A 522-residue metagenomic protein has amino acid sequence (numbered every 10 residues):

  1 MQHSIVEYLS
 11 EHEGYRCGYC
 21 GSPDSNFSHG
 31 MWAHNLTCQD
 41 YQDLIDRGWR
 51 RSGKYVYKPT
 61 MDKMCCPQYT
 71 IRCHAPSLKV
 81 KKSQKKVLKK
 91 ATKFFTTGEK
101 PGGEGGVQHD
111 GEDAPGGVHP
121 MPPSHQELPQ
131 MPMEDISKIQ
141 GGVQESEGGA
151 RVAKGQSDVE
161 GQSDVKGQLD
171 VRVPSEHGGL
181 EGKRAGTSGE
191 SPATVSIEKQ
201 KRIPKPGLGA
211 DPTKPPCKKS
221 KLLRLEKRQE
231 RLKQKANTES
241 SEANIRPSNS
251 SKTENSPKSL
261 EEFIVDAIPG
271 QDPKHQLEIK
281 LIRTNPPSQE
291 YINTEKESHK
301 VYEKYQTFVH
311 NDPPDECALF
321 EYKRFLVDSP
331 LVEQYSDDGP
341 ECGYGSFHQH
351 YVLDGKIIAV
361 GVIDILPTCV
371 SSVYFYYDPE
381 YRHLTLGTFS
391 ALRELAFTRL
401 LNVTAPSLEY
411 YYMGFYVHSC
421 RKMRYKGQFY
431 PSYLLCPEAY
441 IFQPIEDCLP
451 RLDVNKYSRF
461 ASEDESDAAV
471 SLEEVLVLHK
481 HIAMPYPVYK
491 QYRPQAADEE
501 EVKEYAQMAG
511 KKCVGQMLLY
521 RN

Functional and structural regions predicted by a protein language model:
M1-Y19: Intrinsically disordered, low-structural-confidence terminal and linker regions
S4, S52-C66, I71-L78, Q84-H383 (+1 more regions): A conserved beta-strand-loop-helix scaffold within acyl/acetyltransferase catalytic domains
E11, P23-N26, N35-L36, G53 (+1 more regions): Terminal, non-catalytic protein-protein interaction segments that mediate quaternary/complex assembly
Y15, F27, Q39-D43, M64-C73: Intrinsically disordered, low-complexity N-terminal segments that are enriched in acidic
G18, H34-T37, D46-R47, R51: Eukaryote-specific detector of the first structured module of a protein
L44, Y302, K426: A residue-level signal for conserved active-site and pocket-lining positions in enzyme catalytic cores
Q349, T404-N522: C-terminal catalytic domain of photolyase/cryptochrome flavoproteins, centering on the FAD-binding pocket
Q349-Y433: Aromatic (often tryptophan-rich) hydrophobic motifs at membrane interfaces
